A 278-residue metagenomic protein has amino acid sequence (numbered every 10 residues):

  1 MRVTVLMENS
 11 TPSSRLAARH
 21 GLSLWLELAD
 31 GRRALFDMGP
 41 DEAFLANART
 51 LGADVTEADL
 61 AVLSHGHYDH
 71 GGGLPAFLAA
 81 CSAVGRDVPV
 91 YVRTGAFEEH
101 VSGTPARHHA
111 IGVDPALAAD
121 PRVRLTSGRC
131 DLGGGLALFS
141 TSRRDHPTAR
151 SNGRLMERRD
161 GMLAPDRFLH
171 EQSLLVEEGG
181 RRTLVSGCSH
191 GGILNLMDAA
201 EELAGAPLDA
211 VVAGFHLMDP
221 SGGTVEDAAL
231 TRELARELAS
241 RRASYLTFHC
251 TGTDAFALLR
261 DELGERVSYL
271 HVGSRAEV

Functional and structural regions predicted by a protein language model:
M1-L16, G153-P165, H216-E226: Glycine-rich phosphate-binding "P-loop"
M1-L51, R167, E171-S186: Conserved beta-strand hairpin/beta-sheet module of binuclear metal-dependent hydrolase folds, prominently
E8-S10, M38-D41, G66, G95-A96 (+5 more regions): Active-site metal-binding loops of divalent metal-dependent hydrolases
L16-A17, G31-L60, P75-A76, A83 (+2 more regions): Pre-active-site segment of Zn-dependent metallo-hydrolases
R32-A34, L60, L136, R182-T183 (+1 more regions): Structural motif
D59-R129, T141-S151, A239-S244: Active-site HxH/HxHxD metal-binding segment of metal-dependent hydrolases
H67-G72, A76-A79, A164-S173, E177-V272: Cap/insert and terminal regions of metallo-dependent hydrolase folds
T104-A106, G128-G179: Active-site-proximal loop/helix segment associated with metal-binding centers of metalloenzymes
